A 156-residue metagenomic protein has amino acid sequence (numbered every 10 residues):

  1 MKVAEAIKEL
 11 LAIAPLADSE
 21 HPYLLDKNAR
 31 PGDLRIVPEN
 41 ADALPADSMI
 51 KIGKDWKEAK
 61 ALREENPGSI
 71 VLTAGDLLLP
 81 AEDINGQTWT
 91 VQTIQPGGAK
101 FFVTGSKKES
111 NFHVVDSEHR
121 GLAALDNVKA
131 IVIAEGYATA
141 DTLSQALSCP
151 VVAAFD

Functional and structural regions predicted by a protein language model:
M1-A74: TOPRIM metal-binding catalytic domain and adjacent DNA-binding surface shared by DnaG-type primases
A43-D156: Phosphate-handling DNA/RNA-contact segment within nucleic-acid enzymes
